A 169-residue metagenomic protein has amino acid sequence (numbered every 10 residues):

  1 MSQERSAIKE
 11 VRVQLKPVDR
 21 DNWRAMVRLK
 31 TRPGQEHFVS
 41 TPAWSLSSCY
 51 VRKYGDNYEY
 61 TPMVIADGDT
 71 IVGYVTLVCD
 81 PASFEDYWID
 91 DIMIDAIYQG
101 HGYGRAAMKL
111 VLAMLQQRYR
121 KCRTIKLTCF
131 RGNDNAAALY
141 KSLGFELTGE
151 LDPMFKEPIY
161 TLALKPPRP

Functional and structural regions predicted by a protein language model:
S2-S6, P158-P169: Terminal substrate-recognition subdomain of acyl/acetyltransferases
I8-D90, D95-I97, M108-L110, M114-R118 (+2 more regions): Acetyl-CoA-dependent GNAT
D91-M93, K126-T128, T161: Short aromatic/hydrophobic contact patches that present stacked aromatics for nucleic-acid/ligand binding
D95-H101, R131-G132: Active-site acidic-Proline motif in GNAT/NAT acetyltransferases
G102, Y119-R120, G144: Short glycine-rich hinge loops at helix-strand junctions in the catalytic core of two-component histidine kinases
R105, R131-T148: Conserved active-site alpha-helix within GNAT-family acetyltransferase domains
Q117-T128: Conserved GNAT acetyl-CoA-binding A-motif
K126-A137, P153-E157: Conserved beta-strand-loop-alpha-helix junction that forms the acyl-donor binding cleft
